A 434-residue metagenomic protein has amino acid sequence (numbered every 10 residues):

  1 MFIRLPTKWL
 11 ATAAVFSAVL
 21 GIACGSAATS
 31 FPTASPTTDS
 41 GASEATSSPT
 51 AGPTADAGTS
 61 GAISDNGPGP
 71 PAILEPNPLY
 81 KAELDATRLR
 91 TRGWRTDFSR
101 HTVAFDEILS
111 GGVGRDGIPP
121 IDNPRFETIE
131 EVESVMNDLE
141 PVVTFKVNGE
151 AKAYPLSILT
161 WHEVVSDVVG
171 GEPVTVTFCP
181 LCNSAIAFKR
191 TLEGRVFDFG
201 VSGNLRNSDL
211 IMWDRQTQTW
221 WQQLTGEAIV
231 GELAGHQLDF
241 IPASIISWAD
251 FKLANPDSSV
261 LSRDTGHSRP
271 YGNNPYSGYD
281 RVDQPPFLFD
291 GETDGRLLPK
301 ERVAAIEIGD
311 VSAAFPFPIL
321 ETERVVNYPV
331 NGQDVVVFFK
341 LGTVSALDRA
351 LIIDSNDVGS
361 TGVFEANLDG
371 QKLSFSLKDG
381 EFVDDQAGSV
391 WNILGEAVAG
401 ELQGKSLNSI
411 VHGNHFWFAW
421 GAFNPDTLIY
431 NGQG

Functional and structural regions predicted by a protein language model:
M1-F2, A62: Accessible peptide chain termini
F2-A13: Bacterial N-terminal signal peptides that target proteins for export
L20-A23: C-terminal motif of bacterial Sec signal peptides marking the signal peptidase cleavage site
G25-N66: Ser/Thr-rich, Pro/Gly/Ala-heavy low-complexity intrinsically disordered linkers and tails of secreted extracellular
I63-G434: Mid-to-C-terminal functional-domain signal that highlights helix-capping/loop sites within ligand-binding modules
